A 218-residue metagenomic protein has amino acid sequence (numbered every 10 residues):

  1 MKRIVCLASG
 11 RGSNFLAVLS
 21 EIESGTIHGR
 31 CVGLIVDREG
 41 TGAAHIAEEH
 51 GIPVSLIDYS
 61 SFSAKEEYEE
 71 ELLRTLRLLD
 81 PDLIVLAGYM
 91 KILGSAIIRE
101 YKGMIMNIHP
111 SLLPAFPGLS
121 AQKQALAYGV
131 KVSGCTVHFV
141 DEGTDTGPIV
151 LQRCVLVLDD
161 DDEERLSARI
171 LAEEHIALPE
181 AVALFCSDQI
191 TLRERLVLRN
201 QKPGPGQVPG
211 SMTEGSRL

Functional and structural regions predicted by a protein language model:
M1-G42, I46: N-terminal Rossmann-like dinucleotide-binding module
M1-K2, L192-L218: SAM-dependent methyltransferases
G29-E71: Short, surface-exposed acidic-centric catalytic microdomains
V36-D37, S61, K65-E66, L79-S95: N-terminal glycine-rich "phosphate-gripper" loop used for MgATP/nucleotide binding and carboxylate activation
P53, D82, K131: Residue-level detector of anion-binding/catalytic polar loops
E70-L79: Short, well-structured alpha-helical segments in soluble
A87-N200: Donor/substrate-binding cores of folate-linked one-carbon enzymes
